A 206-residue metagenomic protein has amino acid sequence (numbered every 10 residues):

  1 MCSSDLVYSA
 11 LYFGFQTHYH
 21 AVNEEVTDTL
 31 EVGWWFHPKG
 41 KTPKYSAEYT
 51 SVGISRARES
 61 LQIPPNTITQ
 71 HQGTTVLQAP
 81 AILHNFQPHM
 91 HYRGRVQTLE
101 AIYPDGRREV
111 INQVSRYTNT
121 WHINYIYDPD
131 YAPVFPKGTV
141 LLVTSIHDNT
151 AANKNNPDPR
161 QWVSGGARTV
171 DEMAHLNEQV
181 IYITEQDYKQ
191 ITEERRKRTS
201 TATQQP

Functional and structural regions predicted by a protein language model:
M1-S3: Short, small-residue-biased leader/transition segments that mark boundaries at the very start of proteins
L6-Y8, E25, V76-A79, V134-P136: Surface-exposed coil/turn segments at beta-strand junctions on protein surfaces, enriched
S9-L11, F15, L30-V32: Generic beta-strand structural signal
F15-N23, T144-A151: Short beta-strand-plus-loop segments that form exposed binding edges in beta-rich domains
N23-R93, K154-P206: Solvent-exposed, flexible loop/coil segments flanking beta-strands in beta-rich domains
H84-T169: Extended, compositionally biased non-globular segments
